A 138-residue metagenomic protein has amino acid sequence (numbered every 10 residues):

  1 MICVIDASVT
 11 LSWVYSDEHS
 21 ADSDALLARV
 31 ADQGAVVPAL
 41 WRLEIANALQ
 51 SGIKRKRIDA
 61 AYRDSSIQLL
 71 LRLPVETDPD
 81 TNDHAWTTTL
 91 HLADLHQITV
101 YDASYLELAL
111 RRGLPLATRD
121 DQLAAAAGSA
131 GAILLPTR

Functional and structural regions predicted by a protein language model:
M1-L40, G52, R57-D64, A130: Short, well-structured N-terminal submotif of metal-dependent ribonuclease cores
I2, L106-R138: Acidic, PIN/NYN-like endoribonuclease modules and their adjacent C-terminal/linker elements
V37, V100-A103, A117-T118: Short beta-strand scaffold positions
R42, Y62-L95, E107: Acidic catalytic patch
